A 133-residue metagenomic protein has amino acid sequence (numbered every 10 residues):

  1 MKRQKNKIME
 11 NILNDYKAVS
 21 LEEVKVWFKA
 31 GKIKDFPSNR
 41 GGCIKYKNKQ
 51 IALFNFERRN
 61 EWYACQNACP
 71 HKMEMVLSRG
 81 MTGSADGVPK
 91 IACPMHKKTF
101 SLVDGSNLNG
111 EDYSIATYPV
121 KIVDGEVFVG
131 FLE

Functional and structural regions predicted by a protein language model:
K2-K34, L108-G110, S114-E133: Replace "small metal-dependent catalytic modules" with "small catalytic or cofactor-binding modules
I12-W62: A broadly conserved sequence feature marking short terminus-proximal activation segments in nucleic acid-centric
G42-L132: Rieske [2Fe-2S] iron-sulfur-binding domain
